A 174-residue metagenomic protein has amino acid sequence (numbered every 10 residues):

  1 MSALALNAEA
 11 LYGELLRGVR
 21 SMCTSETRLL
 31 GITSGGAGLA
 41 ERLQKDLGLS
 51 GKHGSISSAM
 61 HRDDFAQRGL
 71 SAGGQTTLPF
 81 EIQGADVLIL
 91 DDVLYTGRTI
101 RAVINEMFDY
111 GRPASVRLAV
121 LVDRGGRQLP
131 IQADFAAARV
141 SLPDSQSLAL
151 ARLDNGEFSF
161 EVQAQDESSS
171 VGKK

Functional and structural regions predicted by a protein language model:
M1-K174: PRPP-associated nucleotide enzymes
